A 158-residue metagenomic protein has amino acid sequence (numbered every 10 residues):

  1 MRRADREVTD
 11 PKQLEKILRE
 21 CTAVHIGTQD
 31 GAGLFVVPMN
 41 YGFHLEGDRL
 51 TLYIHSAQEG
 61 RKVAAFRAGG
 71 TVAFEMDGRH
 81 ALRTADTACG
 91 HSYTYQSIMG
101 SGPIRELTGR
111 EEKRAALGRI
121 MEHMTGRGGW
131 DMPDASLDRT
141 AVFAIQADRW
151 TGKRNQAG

Functional and structural regions predicted by a protein language model:
M1-E20: Extreme N-terminal tail/first-helix region
R2-R3, R79-G158: Charged, gly/pro-rich active-site loop segments
R6, E15, R61-V63, F74: Anion-coordinating catalytic cores for phosphoryl-, nucleotidyl-, and glycosidic chemistry
V8-T9, E20-H25, G126-G128: Short Pro/Gly-enriched beta-strand edge/turn motifs at strand-loop
C21-Q58: Short beta-strand segments
I26, V72-M76: Short conserved beta-strand and strand-loop elements enriched in small hydrophobics with frequent Asp/Gly
Q29-G31, N40, A57-E59, D77-R79 (+2 more regions): Histidine- and/or cysteine-centered catalytic micro-motif in compact active-site loops
L50-V72: Compact nucleic-acid interaction/catalytic patches
